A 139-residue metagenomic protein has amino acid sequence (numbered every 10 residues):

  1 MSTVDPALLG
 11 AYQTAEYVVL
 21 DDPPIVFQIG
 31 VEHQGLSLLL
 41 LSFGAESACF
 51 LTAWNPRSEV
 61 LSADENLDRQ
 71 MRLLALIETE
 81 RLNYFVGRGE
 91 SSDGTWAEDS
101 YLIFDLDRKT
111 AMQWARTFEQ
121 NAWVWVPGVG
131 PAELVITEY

Functional and structural regions predicted by a protein language model:
M1-A75: N-terminal, charge-rich interaction modules
Q28-H33, L74-E78, G87, S91 (+1 more regions): Mature, function-bearing regions of proteins
A48-T52, F85-V86, S100-F104, A122-W125 (+1 more regions): Ordered hydrophobic segments in well-structured contexts
W54-P56, L106, Y139: Generic structural motif
P56, E78, R116: Residue-level marker of positions within ordered structural domains that often coincide with functionally constrained
R57-S62, K109-M112, E133: Short, surface-exposed beta-strand/loop "edge" segments at domain boundaries and coil↔beta transitions
L67-T110: Amphipathic protein-protein interaction modules
W96-P131: Short, compact, well-ordered microdomains
